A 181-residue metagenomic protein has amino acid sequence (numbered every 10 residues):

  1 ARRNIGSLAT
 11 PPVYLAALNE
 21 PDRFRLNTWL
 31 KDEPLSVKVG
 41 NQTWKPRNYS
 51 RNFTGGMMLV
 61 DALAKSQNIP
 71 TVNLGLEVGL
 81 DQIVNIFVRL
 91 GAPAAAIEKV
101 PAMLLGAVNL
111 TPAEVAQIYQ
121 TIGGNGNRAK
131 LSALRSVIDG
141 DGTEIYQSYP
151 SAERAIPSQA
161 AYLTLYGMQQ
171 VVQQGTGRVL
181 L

Functional and structural regions predicted by a protein language model:
A1, A9, R23, D61-K65 (+1 more regions): A penicillin-recognizing enzyme superfamily signal
R2, P11-A16, P21, T43-G56 (+6 more regions): Short, charge-rich amphipathic segments
R2-G56, A129-T143: Short, glycine/proline-biased beta-turn/loop segments that scaffold the active-site neighborhood
L30-L35, V39, R47-G124, G167-Q170: Active-site-adjacent helix/loop patches that line small-molecule binding or acyl-intermediate pockets
